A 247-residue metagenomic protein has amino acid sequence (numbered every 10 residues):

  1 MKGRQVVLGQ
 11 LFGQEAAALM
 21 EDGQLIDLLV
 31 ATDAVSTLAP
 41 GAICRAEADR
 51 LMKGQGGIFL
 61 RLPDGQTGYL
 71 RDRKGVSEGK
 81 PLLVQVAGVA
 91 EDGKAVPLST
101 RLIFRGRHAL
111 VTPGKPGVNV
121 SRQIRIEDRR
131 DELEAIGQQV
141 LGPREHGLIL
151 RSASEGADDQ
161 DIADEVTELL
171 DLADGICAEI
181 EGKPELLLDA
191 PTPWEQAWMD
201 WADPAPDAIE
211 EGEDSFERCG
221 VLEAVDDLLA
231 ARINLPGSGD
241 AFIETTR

Functional and structural regions predicted by a protein language model:
M1-R247: DE-rich acidic low-complexity regions and acidic surface loops
